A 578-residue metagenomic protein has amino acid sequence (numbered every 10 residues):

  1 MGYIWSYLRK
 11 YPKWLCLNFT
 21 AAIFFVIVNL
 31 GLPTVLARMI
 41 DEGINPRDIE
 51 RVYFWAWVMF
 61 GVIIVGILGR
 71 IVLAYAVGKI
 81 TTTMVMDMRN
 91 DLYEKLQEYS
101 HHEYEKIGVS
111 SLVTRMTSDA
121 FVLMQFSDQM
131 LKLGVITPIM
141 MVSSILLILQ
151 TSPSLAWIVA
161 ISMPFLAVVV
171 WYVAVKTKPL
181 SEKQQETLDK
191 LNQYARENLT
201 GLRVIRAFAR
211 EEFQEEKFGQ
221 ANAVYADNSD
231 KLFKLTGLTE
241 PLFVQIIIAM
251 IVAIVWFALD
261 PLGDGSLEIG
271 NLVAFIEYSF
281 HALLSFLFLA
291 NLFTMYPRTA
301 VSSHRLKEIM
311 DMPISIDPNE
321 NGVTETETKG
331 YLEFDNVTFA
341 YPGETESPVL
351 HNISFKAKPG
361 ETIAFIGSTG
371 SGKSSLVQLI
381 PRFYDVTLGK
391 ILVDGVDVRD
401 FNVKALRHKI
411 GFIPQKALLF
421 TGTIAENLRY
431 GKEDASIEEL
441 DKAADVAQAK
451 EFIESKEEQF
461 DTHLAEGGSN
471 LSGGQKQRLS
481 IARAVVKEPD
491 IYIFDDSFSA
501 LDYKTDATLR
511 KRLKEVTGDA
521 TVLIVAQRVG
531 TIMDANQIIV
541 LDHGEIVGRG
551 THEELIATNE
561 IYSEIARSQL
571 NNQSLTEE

Functional and structural regions predicted by a protein language model:
M1, T20-A21, V28-D41, Y53 (+13 more regions): Juxtamembrane helix-loop junctions of ABC transporter transmembrane domains
M1-N29, L36, I44-V58, G69 (+15 more regions): Membrane-integrated ABC transporters
R9-K13, V77, E98-H102, S118-S127 (+9 more regions): An intracellular "coupling" helix at the cytosolic face of ABC transporter transmembrane type-1 domains
K10, W14-I27, R38, V62 (+2 more regions): Transmembrane helices of ABC transporter permease
D48-R51, S143, L147-P164, K231-R305 (+1 more regions): Helix-loop-helix
L92, L96, I205, L306 (+1 more regions): Helix-loop junctions and hydrophobic alpha-helical segments within the transmembrane domains of large membrane
I314-E327: Pre-NBD coupling/linker segments of ABC/ABC-like ATPases
T326-E578: ABC-type nucleotide-binding domain
